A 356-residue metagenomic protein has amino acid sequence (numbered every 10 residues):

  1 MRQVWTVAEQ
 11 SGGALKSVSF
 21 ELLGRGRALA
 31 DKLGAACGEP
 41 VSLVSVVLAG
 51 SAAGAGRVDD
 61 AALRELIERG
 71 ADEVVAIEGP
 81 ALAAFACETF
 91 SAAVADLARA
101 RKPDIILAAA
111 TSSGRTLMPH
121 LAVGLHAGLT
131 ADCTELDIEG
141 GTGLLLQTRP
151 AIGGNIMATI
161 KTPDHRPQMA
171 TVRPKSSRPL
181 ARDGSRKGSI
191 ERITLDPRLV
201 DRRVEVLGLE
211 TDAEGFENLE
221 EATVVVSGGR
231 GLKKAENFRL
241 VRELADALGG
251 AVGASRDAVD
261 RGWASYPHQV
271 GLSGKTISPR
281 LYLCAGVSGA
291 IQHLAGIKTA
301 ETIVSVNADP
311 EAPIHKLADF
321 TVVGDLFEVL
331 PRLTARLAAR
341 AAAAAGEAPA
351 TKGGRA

Functional and structural regions predicted by a protein language model:
M1-A356: N-terminal glycine-rich FAD/FM-binding segment characteristic of electron-transfer flavoproteins
